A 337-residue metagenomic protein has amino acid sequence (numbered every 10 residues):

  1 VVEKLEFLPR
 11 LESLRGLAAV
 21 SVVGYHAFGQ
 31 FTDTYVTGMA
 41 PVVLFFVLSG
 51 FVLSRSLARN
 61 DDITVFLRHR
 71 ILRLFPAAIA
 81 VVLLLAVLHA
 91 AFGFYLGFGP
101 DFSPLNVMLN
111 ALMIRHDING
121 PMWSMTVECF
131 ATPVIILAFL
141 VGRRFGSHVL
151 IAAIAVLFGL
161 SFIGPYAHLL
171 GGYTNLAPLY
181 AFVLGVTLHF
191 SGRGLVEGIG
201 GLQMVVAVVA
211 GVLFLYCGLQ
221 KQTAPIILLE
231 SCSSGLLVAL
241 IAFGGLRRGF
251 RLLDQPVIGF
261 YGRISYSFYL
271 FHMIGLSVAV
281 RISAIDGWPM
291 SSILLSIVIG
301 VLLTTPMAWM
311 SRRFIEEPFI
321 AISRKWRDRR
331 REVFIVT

Functional and structural regions predicted by a protein language model:
V1-K4, K325-T337: Short, intrinsically disordered terminal tails adjacent to the first/last structured region
E6-P9, Q30-V42, H116-V127, I163-L184 (+3 more regions): Interfacial loop-to-helix transition and helix-capping segments at the boundaries of transmembrane helices
A18, M39-F46, S56-A90, P104-L105 (+6 more regions): Transmembrane alpha-helical segments and their boundary/interface "anchor" motifs in multi-pass integral membrane
V20-A27, A86-V87, I154-A167, A207-Q220: Aromatic-anchored segments of alpha-helical transmembrane domains
L48, L74-P133, L160-S161, S231-G245: Membrane-interface helix-loop-helix regions
S54-D61, L88-A91, L137-F145, I163 (+5 more regions): Structural signal for the C-terminal ends of transmembrane alpha-helices and the immediately following loop
A90, F182, G211-E317: Alpha-helical transmembrane segments of multi-pass integral membrane proteins
C129-F158, P165, H189-M204, W288: Solvent-exposed interhelical
